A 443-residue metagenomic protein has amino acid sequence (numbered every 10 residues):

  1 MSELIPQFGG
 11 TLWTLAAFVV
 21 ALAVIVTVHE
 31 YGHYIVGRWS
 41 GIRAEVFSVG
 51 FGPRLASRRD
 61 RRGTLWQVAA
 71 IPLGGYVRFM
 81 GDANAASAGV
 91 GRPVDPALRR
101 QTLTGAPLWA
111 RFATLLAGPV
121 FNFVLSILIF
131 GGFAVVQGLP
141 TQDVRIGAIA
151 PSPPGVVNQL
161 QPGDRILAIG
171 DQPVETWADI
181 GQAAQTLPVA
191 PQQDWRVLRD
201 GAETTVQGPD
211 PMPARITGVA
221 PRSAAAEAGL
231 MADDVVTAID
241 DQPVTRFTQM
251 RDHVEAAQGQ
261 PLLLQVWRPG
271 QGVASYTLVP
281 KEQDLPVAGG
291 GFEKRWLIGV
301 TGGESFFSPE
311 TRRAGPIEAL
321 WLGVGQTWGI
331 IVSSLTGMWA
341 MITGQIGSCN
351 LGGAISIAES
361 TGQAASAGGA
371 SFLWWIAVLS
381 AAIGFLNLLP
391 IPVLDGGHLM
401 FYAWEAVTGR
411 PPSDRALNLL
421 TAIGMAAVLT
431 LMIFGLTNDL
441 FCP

Functional and structural regions predicted by a protein language model:
S2-T11, V94-W109, G218-E227, P243 (+5 more regions): Functional transmembrane alpha-helices
G9-V94, L386-T408: Small-residue-rich helix-interface/hinge motifs
A16, V20, A113, A117 (+7 more regions): Lipid-exposed faces of alpha-helical membrane segments in multi-pass integral membrane proteins
T27-V28, W39, G75-S87, G91-P151 (+1 more regions): Internal alpha-helical transmembrane segments
R38, I42, A134-Q142, G344-S348 (+1 more regions): Transmembrane helix-loop junctions in multipass membrane proteins, especially transporters and channels
F112-A150, A178-P221, A226, S275-E310: PDZ/PDZ-like peptide-tail recognition elements
L128-V136, G384, L388, M432-D439: Hydrophobic membrane-targeting alpha-helices
V156-W177, E227-T248, T327, L420: Conserved PDZ fold ligand-binding element
